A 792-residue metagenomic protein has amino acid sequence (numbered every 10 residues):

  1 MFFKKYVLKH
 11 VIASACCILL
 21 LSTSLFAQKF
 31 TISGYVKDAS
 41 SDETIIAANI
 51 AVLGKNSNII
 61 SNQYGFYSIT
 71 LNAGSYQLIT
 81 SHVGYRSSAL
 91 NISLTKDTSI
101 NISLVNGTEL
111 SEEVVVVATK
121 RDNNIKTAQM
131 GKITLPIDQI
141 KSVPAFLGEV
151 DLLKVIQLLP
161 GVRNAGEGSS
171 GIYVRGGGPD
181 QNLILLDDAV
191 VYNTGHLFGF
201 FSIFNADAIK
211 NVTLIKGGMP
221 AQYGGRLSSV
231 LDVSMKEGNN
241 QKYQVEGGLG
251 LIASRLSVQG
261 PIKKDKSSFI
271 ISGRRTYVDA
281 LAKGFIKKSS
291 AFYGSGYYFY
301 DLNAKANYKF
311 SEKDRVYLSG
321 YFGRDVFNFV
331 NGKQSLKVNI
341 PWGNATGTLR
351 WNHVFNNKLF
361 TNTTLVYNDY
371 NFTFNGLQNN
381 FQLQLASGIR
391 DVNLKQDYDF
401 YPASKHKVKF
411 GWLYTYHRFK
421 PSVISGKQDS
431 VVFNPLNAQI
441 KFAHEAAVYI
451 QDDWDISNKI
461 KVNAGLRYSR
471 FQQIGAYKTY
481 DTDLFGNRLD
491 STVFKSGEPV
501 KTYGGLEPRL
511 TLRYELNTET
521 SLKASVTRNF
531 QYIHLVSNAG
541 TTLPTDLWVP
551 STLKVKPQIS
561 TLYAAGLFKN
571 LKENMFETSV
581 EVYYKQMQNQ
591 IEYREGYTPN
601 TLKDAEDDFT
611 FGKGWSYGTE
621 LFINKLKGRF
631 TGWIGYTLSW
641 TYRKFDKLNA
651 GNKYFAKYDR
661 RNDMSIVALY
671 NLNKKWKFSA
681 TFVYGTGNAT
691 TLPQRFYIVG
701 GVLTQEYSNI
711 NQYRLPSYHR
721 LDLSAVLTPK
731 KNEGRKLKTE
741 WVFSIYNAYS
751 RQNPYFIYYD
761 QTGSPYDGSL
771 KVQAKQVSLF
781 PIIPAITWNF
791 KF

Functional and structural regions predicted by a protein language model:
F26-E113: Periplasm-facing N-terminal accessory domains of Gram-negative outer-membrane beta-barrel systems
R86, V115-D180, L186-M219, K236-E237: Periplasmic N-terminal accessory/gating domains of Gram-negative outer-membrane beta-barrel systems
G250-R275, S289-V326, N339-T363, P402-A403 (+1 more regions): Transmembrane beta-barrel wall of Gram-negative outer-membrane proteins
N371, R418-D429, Q472-G486, Y514 (+4 more regions): Surface-exposed extracellular loop regions of Gram-negative outer-membrane beta-barrel proteins, predominantly
D391-D397, N437, E445, P550-K556 (+4 more regions): Outer membrane beta-barrel strand-and-loop segments of large Gram-negative receptors, especially TonB-dependent
G411-T518, Y532, W640, L648: Signature of Gram-negative outer-membrane beta-barrel scaffolds
Y583-Q586, A605-Q694: Gram-negative outer-membrane beta-barrel transporters
K675, Y684-G700, Y718-R720, V726-F792: C-terminal beta-signal and adjacent terminal beta-strands/loops of Gram-negative outer-membrane beta-barrel proteins
